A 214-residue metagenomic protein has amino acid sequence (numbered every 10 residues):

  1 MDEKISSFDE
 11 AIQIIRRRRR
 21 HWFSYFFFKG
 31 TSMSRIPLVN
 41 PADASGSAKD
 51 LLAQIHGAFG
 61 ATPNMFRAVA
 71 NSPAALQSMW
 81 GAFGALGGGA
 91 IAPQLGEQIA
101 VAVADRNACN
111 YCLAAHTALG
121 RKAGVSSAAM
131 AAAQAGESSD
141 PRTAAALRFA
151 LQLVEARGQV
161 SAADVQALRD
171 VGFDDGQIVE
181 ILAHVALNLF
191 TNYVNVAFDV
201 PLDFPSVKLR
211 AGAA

Functional and structural regions predicted by a protein language model:
K4-I5, I14: Polybasic, lysine-rich low-complexity intrinsically disordered segments
S6-E10, Q177: Exposed, low-complexity/repetitive linear segments and helix-based recognition motifs, biased toward charged/polar
E10-F27: Compositionally biased low-complexity segments, especially N-terminal hydrophobic helices that form the hydrophobic
S24-A214: Hydrophobic alpha-helical segments
